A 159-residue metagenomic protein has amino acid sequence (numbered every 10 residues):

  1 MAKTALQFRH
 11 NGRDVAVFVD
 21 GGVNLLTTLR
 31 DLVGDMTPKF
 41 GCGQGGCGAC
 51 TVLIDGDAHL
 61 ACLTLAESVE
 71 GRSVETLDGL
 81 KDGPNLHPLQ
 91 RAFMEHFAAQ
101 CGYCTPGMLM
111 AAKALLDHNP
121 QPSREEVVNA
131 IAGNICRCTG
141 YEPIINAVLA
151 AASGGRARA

Functional and structural regions predicted by a protein language model:
M1-A159: Signature of N-terminal electron-transfer/Fe-S-associated modules in redox systems
